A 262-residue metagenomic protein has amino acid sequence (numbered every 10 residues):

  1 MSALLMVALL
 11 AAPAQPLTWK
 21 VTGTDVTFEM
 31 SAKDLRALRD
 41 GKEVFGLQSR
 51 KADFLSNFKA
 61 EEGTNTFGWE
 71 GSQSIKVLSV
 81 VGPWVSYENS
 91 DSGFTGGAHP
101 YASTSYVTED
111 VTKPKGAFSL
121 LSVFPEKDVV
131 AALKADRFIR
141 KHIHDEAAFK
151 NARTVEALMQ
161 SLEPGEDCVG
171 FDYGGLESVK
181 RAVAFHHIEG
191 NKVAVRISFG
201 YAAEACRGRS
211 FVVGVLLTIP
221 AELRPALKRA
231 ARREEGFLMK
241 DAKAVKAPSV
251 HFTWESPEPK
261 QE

Functional and structural regions predicted by a protein language model:
M1-A11: Sec-dependent N-terminal signal peptides
A12-E262: Compositionally biased intrinsically disordered regions enriched in Thr/Gly
